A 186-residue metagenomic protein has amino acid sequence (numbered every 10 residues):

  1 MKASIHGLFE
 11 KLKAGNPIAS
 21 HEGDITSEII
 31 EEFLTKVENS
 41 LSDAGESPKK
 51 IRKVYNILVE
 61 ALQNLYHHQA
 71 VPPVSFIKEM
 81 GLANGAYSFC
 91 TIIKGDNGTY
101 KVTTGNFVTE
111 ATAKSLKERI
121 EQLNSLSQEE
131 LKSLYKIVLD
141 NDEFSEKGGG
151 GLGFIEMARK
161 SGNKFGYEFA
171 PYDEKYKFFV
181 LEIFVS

Functional and structural regions predicted by a protein language model:
K2-N16, E28, H68-S186: Conserved beta-strand-loop-beta-strand hairpin that lines the nucleotide-binding pocket of ATP/GTP-utilizing enzymes
I18-E31: STAS-typified acidic loop motif
T35-V59, K78, D142-K147: Conserved short strand/loop->alpha-helix "switch" segment adjacent to the catalytic nucleotide/phosphoryl-transfer site
A44, P48, L65-P73: Amphipathic alpha-helical interaction segments
E60, N64: Conserved polar catalytic motif of the HATPase_c/GHKL fold
